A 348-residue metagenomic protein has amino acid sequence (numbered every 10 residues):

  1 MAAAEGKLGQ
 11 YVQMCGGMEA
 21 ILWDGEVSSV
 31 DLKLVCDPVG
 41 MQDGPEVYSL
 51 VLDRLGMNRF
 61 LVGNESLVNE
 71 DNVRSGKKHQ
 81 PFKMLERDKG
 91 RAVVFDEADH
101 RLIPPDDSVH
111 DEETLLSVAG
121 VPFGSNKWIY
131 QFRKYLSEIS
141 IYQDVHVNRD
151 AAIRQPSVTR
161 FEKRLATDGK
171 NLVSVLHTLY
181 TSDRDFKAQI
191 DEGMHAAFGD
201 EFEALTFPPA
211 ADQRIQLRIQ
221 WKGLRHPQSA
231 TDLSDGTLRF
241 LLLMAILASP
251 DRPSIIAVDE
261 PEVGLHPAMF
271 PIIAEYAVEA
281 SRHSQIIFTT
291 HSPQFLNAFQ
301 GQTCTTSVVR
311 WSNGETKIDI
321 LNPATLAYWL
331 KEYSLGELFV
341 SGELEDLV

Functional and structural regions predicted by a protein language model:
M1-L61: Conserved P-loop NTP-binding catalytic core
M1-Q10, D251-R252, A277-R282: Post-Walker A helix-loop "phosphate-sensing" segment adjacent to the P-loop in P-loop NTPases
W23-V27, I246-P250, V278-R282, F299-Q300: Conserved catalytic network of the ASCE P-loop NTPase/AAA+ motor domain
S28-L32, F60, S137-E138, R282 (+1 more regions): Short glycine-/polar-rich loops that comprise or flank the Walker A/P-loop and associated switch/sensor motifs
L34-Q42, N69-N72, I219-G223, W311: Short acidic, glycine-rich loop/turn motifs
M41-E192, A196, D200: Electropositive, glycine-dotted interaction segments that contact anionic polymers or phosphate-rich ligands
A188, E192-G199, E203-A248, I255-A268: Conserved ABC ATPase signature
I272-V348: C-terminal lobe/lid and adjacent interdomain/linker elements of RecA-like ASCE P-loop ATPase modules
